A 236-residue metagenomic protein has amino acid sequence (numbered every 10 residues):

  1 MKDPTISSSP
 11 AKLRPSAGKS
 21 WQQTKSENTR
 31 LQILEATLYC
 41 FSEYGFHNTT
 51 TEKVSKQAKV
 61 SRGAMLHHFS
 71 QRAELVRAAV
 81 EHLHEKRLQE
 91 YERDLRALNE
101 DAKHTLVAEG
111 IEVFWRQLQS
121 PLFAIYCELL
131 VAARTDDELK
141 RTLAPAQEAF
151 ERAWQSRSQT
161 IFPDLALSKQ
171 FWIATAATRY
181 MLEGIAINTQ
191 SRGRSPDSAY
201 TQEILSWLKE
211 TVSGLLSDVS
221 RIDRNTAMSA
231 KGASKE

Functional and structural regions predicted by a protein language model:
M1-N28, Y39, S191, S217-E236: N-terminal intrinsically disordered/low-complexity leader segments
Q32, A36-E43, E90-D94, I125-L129 (+1 more regions): Solvent-exposed, amphipathic alpha-helical segments
Q32, A36-E74, A78: Helix-turn-helix
S70-E74, A78, R134, E138 (+2 more regions): Residues in soluble alpha-helical coiled-coils and helical-bundle/repeat scaffolds
A78, Y91-P121, A174-T178: Hydrophobic alpha-helical connector segments
E81-R87: Short, basic, alpha-helical segments at the C-terminal edge of helix-turn-helix-like DNA-binding modules
L88-Q89, R93, R116-C127, D137-D164 (+2 more regions): Amphipathic alpha-helical packing segments from all-alpha helical-bundle domains
K140-A144, T160-E236: Hydrophobic/aromatic-rich alpha-helical bundle segments in the mid-to-C-terminal region
